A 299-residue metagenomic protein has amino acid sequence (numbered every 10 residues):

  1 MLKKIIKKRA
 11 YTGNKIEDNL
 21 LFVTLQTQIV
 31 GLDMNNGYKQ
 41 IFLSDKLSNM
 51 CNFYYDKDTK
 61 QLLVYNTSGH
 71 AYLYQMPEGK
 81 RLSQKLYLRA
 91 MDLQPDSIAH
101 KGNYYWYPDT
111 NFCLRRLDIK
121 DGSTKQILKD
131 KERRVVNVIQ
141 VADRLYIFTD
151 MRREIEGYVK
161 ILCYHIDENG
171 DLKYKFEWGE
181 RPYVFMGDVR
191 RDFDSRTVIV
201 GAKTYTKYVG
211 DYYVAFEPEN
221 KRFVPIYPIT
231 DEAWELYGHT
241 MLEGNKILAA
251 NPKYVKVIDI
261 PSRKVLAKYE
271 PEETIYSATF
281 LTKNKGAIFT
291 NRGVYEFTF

Functional and structural regions predicted by a protein language model:
M1-I29, M34-Y38: An edge-strand/N-cap motif at the start of beta-rich repeat modules
M1-K8, Y38-S44, K80-A90, S123-K129 (+3 more regions): A short beta-strand motif characteristic of beta-propeller blades
K8-D18, L47-K57, A90-K101, E132-A142 (+3 more regions): Repeated scaffold domains used in trafficking and secretory/extracellular systems, primarily beta-propellers
N19-T24, K60-N66, N103-P108, R144-D150 (+3 more regions): Short beta-strand elements that form the blades of beta-propeller/WD-repeat-like and other beta-sheet-rich scaffold
Q28-G31, G69-Y74, F112-R115, E154-C163 (+3 more regions): Structural motif
M34-G37, M76-G79, D118-G122, I166-G170 (+2 more regions): Short loop/turn segments that connect beta-strands within beta-propeller blades
W106-K120, K125-P182, R190-F193, Y205-T206: Solenoidal tandem-repeat scaffolds enriched in leucines and small polar residues
E273-F299: Blade-level signature of beta-propeller repeat domains, shared across WD40, Kelch, NHL, RCC1 and BNR/Asp-box propellers
